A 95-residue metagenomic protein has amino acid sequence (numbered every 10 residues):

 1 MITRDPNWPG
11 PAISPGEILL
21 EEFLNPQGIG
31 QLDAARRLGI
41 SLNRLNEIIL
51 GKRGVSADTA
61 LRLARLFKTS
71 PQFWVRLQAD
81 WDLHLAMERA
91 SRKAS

Functional and structural regions predicted by a protein language model:
I2-I29, F73-R76: A short, Lys/Arg-rich alpha-helix, primarily the initiator
G28-E47: Short alpha-helical DNA-recognition segment
L50-K52, A79: Residue-level detection of the helix-turn-helix DNA-binding "recognition helix"
K52-R65: Short, basic-rich loop-to-helix N-cap that marks the start of a DNA-contacting helix
R65, Q72-S95: Short, charged recognition helix plus adjacent turn of helix-turn-helix-like nucleic-acid-binding domains
